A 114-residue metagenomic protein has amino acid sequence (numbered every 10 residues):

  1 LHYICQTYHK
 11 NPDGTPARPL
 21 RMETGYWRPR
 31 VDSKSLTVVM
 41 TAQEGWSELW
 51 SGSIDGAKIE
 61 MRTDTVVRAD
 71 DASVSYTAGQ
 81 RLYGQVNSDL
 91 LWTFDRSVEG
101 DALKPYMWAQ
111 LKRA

Functional and structural regions predicted by a protein language model:
L1-A114: Hydrophobic small-molecule pocket/channel-lining residues, especially in calycin-type beta-barrels
